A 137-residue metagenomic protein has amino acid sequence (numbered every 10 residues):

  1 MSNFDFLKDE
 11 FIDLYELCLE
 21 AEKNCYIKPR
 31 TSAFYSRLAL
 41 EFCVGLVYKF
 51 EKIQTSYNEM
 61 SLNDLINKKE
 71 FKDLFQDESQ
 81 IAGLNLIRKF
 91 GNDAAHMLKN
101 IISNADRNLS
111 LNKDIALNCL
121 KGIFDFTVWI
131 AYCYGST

Functional and structural regions predicted by a protein language model:
M1-L7, K72-Q80, N108: A ubiquitous short alpha-helical element
M1-R30: Charged alpha-helical initiation segments
D13, L17, Y35-L38, F42 (+1 more regions): Amphipathic, well-ordered alpha-helical segments in soluble domains
E16-E20, S61-D73, H96-N104: Short, charged/polar, low-complexity loop and linker segments that flank or interrupt alpha-helical bundles
P29-Q54: Hydrophobic alpha-helical packing segments in soluble, helical-rich domains
A33, E78-S136: Charge-enriched, short contiguous segments at helix-coil
C43, V47-E51, K69, D73 (+2 more regions): Conserved NTP-handling cores and scaffolds of large molecular machines
Y48-K89: Short, charged amphipathic alpha-helical segments flanked by flexible coils
